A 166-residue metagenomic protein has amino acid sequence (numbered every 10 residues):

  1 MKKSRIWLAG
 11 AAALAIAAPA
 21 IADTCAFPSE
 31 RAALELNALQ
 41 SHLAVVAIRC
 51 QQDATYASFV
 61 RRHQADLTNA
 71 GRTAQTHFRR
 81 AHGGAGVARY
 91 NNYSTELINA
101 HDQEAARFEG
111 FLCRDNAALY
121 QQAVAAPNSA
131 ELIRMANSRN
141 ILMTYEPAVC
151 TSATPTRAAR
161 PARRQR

Functional and structural regions predicted by a protein language model:
M1-L8: Bacterial N-terminal signal peptides that target proteins for export
A11-A12: Intrinsically disordered, low-complexity acidic/Q/S/K-rich activation/interaction tracts characteristic
A17-P19: N-terminal signal peptide c-region/cleavage motif recognized by signal peptidases
P28-G84, S94-A100: Short N-proximal segments of mature Sec-exported proteins
D66-Q165: Compact alpha-helical subdomains of small soluble proteins
